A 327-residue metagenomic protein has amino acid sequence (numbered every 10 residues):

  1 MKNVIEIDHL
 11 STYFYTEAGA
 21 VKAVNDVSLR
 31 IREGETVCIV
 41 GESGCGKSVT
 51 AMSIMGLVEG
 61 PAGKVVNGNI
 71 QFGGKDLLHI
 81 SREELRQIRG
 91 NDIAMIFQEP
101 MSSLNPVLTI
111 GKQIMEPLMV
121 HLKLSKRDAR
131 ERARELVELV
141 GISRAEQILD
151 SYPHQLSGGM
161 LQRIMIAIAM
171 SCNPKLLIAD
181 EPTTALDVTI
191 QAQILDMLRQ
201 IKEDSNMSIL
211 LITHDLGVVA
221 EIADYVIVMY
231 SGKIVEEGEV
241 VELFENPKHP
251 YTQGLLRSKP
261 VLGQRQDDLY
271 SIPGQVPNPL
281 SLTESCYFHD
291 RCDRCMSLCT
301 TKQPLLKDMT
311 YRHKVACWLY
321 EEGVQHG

Functional and structural regions predicted by a protein language model:
M1-V4, Y13-D26, L57-G63, S81-E84 (+2 more regions): A short, flexible loop at the N-terminus of ABC-type nucleotide-binding domains that lies
N3, S143-E146, E237-G327: Short catalytic/signature loops enriched in Gly
V65-D76: Conserved ABC transporter NBD signature motif
L77-A94, V120, E242-P247, P277-T283: ABC ATPase NBD coupling module
S151-L156, M160: Conserved ABC ATPase signature
S171-K175: A short, proline-enriched helix->beta-strand linker immediately N-terminal to the Walker B motif in ABC-type P-loop
I178, P182, L186-D267: P-loop NTP-binding/switch modules centered on Walker-like glycine-rich loops
